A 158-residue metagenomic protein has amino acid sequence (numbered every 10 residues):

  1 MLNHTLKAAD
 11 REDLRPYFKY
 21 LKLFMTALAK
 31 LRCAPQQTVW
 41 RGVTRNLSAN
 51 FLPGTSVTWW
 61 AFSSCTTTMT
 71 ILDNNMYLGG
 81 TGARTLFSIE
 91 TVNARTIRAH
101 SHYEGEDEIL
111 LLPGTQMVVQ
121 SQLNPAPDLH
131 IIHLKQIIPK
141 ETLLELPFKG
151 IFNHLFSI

Functional and structural regions predicted by a protein language model:
M1-H100: Internal glycine-rich, Lys/Arg-flanked active-site/core loops of soluble domains
L2, R41, A61, T67 (+2 more regions): Residue-level signal for functionally critical sites in structured catalytic/ligand-binding pockets
S101, D107-I158: Cys-His-centered catalytic/binding microenvironment captured across papain-like cysteine peptidases and homologous
